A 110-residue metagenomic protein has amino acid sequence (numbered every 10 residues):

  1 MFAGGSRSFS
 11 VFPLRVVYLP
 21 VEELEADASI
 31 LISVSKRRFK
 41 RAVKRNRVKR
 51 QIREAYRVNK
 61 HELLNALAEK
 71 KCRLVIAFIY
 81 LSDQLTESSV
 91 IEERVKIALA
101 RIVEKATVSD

Functional and structural regions predicted by a protein language model:
M1-D110: Positively charged, solvent-exposed patches that mediate nucleic-acid binding
